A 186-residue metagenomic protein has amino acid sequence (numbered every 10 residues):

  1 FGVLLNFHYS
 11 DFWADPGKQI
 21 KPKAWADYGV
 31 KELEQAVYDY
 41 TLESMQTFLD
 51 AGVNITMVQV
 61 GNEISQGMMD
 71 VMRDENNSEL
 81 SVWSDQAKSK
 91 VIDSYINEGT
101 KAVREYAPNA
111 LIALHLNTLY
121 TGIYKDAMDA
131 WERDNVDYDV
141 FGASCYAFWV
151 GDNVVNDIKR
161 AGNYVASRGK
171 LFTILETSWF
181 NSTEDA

Functional and structural regions predicted by a protein language model:
F1-S89, D93-L111, N117: Substrate-binding cleft and catalytic face of glycoside hydrolase catalytic domains, especially the flexible beta-alpha
K90-D93, K101, E105-L114, L119-D185: Glycoside hydrolase catalytic-domain groove-lining segments
